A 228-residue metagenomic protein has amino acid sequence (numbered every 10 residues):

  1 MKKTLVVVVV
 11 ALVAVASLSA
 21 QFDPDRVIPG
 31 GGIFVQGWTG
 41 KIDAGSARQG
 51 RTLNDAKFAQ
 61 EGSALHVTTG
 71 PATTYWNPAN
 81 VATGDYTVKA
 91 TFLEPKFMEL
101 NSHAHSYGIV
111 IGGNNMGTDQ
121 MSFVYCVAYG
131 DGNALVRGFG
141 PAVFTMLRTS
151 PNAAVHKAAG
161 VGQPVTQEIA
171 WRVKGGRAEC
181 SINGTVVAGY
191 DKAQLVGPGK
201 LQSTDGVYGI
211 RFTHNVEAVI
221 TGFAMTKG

Functional and structural regions predicted by a protein language model:
M1-T4: Positively charged n-region of N-terminal signal peptides that target proteins for export
V7-A16: Bacterial N-terminal signal peptides
Q21-E99: Low-complexity, Ser/Thr/Pro/Gly-rich disordered linker/stalk regions
T69-V143: Secretory/extracellular carbohydrate-interaction modules and structurally similar beta-sandwich "look-alikes"
T74-N80, A153-V161, I210: Beta-strand-rich interaction surfaces with strong enrichment in secreted/lumenal proteins
A90, G162-Q194: Carbohydrate-binding surfaces in secreted/extracellular proteins
A142-E168: Short, aromatic/His-centered strand-loop micro-motif at the edge of beta-sheets
Y190-T221: Flexible glycan-contacting loops in extracellular carbohydrate-active proteins
